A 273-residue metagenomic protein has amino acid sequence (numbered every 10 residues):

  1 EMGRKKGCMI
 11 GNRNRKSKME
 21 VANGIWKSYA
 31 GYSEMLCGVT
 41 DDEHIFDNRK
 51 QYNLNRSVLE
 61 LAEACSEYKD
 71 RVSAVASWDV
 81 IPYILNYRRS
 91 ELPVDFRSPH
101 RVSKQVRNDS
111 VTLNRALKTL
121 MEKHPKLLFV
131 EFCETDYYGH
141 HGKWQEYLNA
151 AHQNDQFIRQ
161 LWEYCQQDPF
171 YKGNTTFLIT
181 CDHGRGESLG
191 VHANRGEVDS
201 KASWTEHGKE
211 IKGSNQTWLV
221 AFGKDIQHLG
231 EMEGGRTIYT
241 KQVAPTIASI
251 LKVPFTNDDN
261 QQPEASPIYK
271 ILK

Functional and structural regions predicted by a protein language model:
E1-G3, A62, K126-C133, A150-N154 (+4 more regions): Beta-strand elements within well-structured catalytic alpha/beta cores of enzymes that handle phosphate/sulfate esters
E1-K27: Short, structured active-site-proximal loop/turn typified by the sulfatase FGly-forming signature C/S-X-P-X-R
R4-G11, C65-V72, E122-L128, F170-F177 (+2 more regions): Loop/turn elements at helix/coil->beta-strand transitions in domains of secreted/extracellular proteins
V39-Q105: Catalytic-site neighborhoods of secreted/periplasmic enzymes that process anionic sulfate/phosphate groups
I45-R49, W144-L148, W204-H207, I226-T237 (+1 more regions): Active-site rim elements
I84-F96, N114-Q160: Active-site His/acidic residue clusters
T180-F222: Histidine-centered active-site microenvironments of extracellular/periplasmic hydrolases and transferases
D225-Q227, G234-A265, Y269: Non-catalytic, well-ordered alpha-helical segments in soluble enzyme domains
